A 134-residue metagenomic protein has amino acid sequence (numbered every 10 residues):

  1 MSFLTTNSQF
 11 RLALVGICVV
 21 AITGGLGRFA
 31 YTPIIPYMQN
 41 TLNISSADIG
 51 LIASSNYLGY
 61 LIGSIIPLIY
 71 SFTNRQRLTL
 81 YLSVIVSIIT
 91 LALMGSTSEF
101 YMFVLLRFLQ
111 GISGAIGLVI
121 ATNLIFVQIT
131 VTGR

Functional and structural regions predicted by a protein language model:
S8-P36, F108: Pair of pore-lining "gating" transmembrane helices in MFS-fold secondary transporters
F29, N56-I65: Residue-level signature of mid-helix packing/kink "hotspots" within the transmembrane helices of 12-pass Major
N43, R75, S96-M102, S113 (+1 more regions): Helix-breaking motifs and short loop linkers at transmembrane-helix boundaries and internal kinks in secondary membrane
G63-R75: Helix-to-loop junctions at the C-terminal end of transmembrane segments in multipass secondary transporters
R77-L80: Primarily marks hydrophobic transmembrane alpha-helices of the MFS/SLC 12-helix fold
I85-S98: C-terminal ends and interior cores of transmembrane alpha-helices in multi-pass membrane transporters/permeases
T90, Y101-Q110: Paired small-residue
L106-R134: Cytoplasmic helix-loop-helix junction between adjacent transmembrane helices in 12-TM secondary transporters
